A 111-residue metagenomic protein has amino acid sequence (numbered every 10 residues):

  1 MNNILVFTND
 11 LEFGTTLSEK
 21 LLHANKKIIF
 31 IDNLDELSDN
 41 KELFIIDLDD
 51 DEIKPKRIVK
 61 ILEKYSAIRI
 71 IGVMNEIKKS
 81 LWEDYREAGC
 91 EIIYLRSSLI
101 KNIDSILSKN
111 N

Functional and structural regions predicted by a protein language model:
M1-K27: Short, charged N-terminal beta->alpha structural module
I31-L43: Acidic, metal-coordinating helix/loop segments flanking the phosphotransfer/catalytic sites of two-component signaling
I45-L62: Conserved phosphotransfer microenvironments
R69-N75: Short beta-strand elements of ligand-binding domains
I77-E91: Alpha4 helix (beta4-alpha4-beta5 surface) of REC/receiver domains from two-component response regulators
G89-N102: Output/docking surface of receiver
I103-N111: Receiver (REC) domain switch/output surface
